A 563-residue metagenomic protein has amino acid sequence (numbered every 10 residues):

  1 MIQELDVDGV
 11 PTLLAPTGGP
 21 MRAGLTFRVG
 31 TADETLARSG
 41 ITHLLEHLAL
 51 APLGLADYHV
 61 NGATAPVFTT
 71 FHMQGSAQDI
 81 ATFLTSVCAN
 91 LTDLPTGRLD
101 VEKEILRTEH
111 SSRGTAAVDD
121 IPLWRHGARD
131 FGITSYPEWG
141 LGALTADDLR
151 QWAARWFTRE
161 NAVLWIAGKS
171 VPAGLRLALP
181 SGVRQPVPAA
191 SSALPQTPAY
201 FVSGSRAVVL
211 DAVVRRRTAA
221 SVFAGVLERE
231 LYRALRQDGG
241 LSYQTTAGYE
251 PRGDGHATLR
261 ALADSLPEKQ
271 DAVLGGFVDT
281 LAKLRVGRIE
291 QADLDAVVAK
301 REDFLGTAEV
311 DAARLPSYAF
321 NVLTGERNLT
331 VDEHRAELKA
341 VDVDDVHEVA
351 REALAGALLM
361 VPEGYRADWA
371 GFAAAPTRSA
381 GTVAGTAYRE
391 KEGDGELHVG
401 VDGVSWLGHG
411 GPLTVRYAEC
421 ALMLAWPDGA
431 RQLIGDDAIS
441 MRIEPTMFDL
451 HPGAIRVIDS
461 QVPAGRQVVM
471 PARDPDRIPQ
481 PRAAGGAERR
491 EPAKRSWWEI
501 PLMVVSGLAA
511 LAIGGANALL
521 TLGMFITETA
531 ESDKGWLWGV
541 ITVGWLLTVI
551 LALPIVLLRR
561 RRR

Functional and structural regions predicted by a protein language model:
M1-E4, L123-A162, N321-A350: Histidine-acidic residue clusters that define the catalytic metal-binding segment of zinc metallopeptidase domains
V10-V29, P180-A234: His/Glu-based metal-binding/catalytic segments typifying zinc-dependent metallopeptidases
T17-F83, V226-S242: M16/MPP (pitrilysin/insulinase) zinc-metallopeptidase core fold and M16-derived inactive scaffolds
D57-W152, G276-D279, Q291-S317, S460-P463 (+1 more regions): Acidic/histidine-enriched segments that form metal/cofactor-coordinating and catalytic pocket/exosite environments
A146-A178, A355-L359: Non-catalytic, conformational "gating/processing" segments within enzyme and secreted inhibitor domains
A162-G168, A299-A421, G429-I434: C-terminal regions of mature proteins
G364-S379, Y388-K391, A418-E499, L557: Acidic, Ser/Thr- and proline-rich intrinsically disordered linker/docking segments of eukaryotic scaffolds
A516-V543: Membrane interfacial helix motifs at helix-loop boundaries and amphipathic/re-entrant anchors
